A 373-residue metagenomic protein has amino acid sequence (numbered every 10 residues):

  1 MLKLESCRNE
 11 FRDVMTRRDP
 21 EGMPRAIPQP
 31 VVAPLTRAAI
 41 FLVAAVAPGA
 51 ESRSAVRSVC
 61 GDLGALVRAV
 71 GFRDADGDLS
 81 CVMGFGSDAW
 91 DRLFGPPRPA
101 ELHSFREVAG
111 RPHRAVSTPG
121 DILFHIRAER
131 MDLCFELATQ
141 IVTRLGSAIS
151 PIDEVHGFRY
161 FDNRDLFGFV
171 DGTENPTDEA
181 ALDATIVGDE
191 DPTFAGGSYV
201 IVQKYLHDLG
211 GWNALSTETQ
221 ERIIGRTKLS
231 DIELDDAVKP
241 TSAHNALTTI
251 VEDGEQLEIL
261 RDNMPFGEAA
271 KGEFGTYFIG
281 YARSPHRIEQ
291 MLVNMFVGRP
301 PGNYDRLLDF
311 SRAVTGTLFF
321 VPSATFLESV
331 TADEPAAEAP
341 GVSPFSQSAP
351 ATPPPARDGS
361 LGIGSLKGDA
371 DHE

Functional and structural regions predicted by a protein language model:
L2-L4: Leucine-biased recognition of intrinsically disordered, low-complexity hydrophobic segments
F11-I363, H372: Long, histidine/aromatic-enriched segments associated with O2/redox biology
G368-A370: Short helix-capping/linker segments at secondary-structure and domain boundaries
